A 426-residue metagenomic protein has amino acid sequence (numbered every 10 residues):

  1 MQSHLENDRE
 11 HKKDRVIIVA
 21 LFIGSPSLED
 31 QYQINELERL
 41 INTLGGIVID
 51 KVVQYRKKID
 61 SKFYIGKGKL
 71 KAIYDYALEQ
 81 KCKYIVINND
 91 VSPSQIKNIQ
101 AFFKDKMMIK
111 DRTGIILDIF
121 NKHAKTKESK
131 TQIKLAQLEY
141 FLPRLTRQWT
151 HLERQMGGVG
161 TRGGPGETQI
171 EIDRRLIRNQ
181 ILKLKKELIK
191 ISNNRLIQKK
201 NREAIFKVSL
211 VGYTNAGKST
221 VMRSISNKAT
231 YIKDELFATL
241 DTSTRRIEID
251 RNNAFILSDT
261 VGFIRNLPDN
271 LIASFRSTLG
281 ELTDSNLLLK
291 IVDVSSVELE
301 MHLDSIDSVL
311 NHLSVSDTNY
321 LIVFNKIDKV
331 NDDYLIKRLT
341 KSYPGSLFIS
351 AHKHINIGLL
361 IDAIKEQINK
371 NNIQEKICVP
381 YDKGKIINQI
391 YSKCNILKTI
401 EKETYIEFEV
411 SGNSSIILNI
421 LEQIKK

Functional and structural regions predicted by a protein language model:
M1-I116, Q423: N-terminal accessory targeting/assembly segments
Q2-D8, Y32-N35, K58-Y74, D241 (+2 more regions): Switch II of P-loop NTPase G domains
E10-K13, R154-D269, L279-T283: Conserved G1/Walker A P-loop phosphate-binding module
L21-I23, Q54-K58, T260, I291-S296 (+3 more regions): G-domain G4 guanine-recognition motif of GTPases
G24-E29, I59-F63, H123, K127-E128 (+5 more regions): Flexible beta-alpha connector loops of hexameric P-loop NTPases
E38-L40, Y74-D75, V91-A101, N252-N253 (+1 more regions): Conserved C-terminal guanine-recognition region of P-loop GTPase G domains, centered on the G4
D105-K122, E128-K130, A136-G158, T318-L321 (+1 more regions): Canonical P-loop GTPase G-domain recognition
N371-K426: NTP-binding/hydrolysis catalytic cores, primarily Walker-type P-loop NTPases
